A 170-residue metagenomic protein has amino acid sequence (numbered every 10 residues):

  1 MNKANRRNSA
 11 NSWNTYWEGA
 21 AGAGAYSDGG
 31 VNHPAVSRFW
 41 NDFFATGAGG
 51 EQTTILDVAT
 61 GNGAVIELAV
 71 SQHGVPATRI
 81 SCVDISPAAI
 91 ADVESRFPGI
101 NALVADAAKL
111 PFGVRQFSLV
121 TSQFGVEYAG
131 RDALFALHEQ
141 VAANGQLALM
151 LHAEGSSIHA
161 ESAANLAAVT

Functional and structural regions predicted by a protein language model:
N2-G47: Class I SAM-dependent methyltransferase Rossmann-like catalytic core, especially the SAM/SAH-binding loop
D42-G50, H73, L110-P111: Glycine-rich helix-loop-beta junction characteristic of Rossmann-like nucleotide cofactor-binding loops
L56, G61-K109: Class I SAM-dependent methyltransferase SAM/SAH-binding core
A108-V120: A short acidic, Gly/Pro-enriched loop at the edge of an enzyme's catalytic core that lines a small-molecule cofactor
S118-D132: A short SAM/SAH-binding and catalytic strip from SAM-dependent methyltransferases
A133-Q146: A short glycine-rich, Lys/Arg-flanked "PGG" loop and its adjoining helix->strand segment in the class I
N144-G155: Conserved beta-strand signature within the Rossmann-like core of class I S-adenosyl-L-methionine
S162-T170: Conserved Class I S-adenosyl-L-methionine
